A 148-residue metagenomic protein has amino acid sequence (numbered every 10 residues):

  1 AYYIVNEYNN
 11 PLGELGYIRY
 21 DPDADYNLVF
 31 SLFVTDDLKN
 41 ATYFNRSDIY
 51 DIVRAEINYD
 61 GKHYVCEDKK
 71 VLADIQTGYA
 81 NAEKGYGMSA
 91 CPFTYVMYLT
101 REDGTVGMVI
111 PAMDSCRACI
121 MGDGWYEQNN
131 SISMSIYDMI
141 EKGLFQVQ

Functional and structural regions predicted by a protein language model:
A1-Q148: Function-determining sites in protein domains
